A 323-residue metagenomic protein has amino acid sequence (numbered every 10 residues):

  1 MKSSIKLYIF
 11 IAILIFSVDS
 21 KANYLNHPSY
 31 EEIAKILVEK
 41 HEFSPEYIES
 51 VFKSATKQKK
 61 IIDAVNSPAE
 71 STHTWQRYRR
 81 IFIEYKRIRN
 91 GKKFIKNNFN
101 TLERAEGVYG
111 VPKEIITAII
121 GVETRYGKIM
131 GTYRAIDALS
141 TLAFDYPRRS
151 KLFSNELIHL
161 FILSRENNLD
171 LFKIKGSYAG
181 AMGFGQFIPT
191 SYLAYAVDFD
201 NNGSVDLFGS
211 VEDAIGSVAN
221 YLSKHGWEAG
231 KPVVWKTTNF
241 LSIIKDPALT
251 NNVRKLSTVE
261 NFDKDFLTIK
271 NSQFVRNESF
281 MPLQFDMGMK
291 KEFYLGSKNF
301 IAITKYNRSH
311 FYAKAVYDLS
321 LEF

Functional and structural regions predicted by a protein language model:
M1-S3: N-terminal secretory signal peptides that target proteins for export/translocation
K6-I15: Bacterial N-terminal signal peptides
S17-D19: N-terminal signal peptide c-region/cleavage motif recognized by signal peptidases
N23-N97, E103-E106: An acidic, Gly/Ser/Thr/Pro-rich helix-cap/linker signature
I48-A69, I120-T124, R134-D137, K236-I244: Acidic helix-start/capping segments at beta-turn-to-alpha-helix junctions
R80-A219, S223: Acidic/His-rich structured neighborhood in mature extracellular/periplasmic domains
L171, K175-S279, L283-G288: Flexible, glycine-rich surface segments
N277-F323: C-terminal functional modules
